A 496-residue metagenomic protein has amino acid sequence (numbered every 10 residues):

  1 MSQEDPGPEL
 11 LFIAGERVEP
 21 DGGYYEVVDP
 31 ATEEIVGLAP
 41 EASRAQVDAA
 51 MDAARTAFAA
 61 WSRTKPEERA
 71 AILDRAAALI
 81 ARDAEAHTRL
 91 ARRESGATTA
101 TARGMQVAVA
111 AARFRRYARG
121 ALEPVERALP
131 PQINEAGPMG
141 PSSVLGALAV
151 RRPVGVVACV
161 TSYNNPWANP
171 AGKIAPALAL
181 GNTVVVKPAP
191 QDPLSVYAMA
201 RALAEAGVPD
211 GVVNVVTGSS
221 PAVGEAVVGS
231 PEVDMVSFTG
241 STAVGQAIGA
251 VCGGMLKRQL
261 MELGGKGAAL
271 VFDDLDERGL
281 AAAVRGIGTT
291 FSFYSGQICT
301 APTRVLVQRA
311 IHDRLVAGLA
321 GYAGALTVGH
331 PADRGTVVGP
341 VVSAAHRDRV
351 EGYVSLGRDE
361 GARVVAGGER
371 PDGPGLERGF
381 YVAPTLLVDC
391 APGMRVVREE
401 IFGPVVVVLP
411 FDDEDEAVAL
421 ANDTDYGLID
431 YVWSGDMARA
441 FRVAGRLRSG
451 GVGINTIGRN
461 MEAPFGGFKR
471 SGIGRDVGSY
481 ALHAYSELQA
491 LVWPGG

Functional and structural regions predicted by a protein language model:
M1-M139, V342: N-terminal Rossmann-like NAD(P)+-binding subdomain of aldehyde/semialdehyde dehydrogenases
T32-L38, V233, T327, V354 (+2 more regions): Conserved C-terminal structural/oligomerization subdomain of aldehyde/semialdehyde dehydrogenase
I35-A42, A57-R63, A158-C159, L270-F272 (+5 more regions): Short, well-ordered beta-strand elements within core beta-sheets of diverse protein domains
F58, S62, A77-A84, T88 (+19 more regions): Structural signal for hydrophobic packing residues in well-ordered secondary-structure cores of soluble enzyme domains
E68, I72, G172-A175, L180-Q191 (+8 more regions): Short loop-to-beta-strand entry elements in the cores of soluble alpha/beta enzymes
A128-A282, F411: Rossmann-like NAD(P) dinucleotide-binding subdomain of oxidoreductase/dehydrogenase enzymes
A243-A391, I454: ALDH superfamily catalytic-core signature
